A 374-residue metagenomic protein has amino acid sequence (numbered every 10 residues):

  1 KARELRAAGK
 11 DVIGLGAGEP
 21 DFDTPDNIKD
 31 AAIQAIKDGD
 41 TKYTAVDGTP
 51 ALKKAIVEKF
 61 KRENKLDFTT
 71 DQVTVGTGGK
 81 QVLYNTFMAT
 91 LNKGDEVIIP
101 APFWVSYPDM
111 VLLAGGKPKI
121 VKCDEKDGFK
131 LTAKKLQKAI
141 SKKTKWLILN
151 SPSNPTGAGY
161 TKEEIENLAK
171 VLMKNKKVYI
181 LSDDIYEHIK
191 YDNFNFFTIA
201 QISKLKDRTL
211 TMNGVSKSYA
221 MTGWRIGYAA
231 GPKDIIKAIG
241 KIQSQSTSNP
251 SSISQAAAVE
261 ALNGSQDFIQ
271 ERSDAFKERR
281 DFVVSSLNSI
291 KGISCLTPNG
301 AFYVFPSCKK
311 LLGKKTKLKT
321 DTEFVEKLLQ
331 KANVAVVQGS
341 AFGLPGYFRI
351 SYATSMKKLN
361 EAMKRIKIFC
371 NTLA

Functional and structural regions predicted by a protein language model:
R3, V57, K61, F87-M88: Generic structural signal for well-ordered alpha-helical scaffold segments
L5-I13, E19-Q34, L66-T69, T74-A374: PLP-dependent class I/II
D23-Y43, V57, R62: Glycine-rich phosphate-binding segment of PLP-dependent enzymes
Y43-G76: Conserved N-terminal alpha-helix of the aminotransferase class I/II PLP-enzyme fold
